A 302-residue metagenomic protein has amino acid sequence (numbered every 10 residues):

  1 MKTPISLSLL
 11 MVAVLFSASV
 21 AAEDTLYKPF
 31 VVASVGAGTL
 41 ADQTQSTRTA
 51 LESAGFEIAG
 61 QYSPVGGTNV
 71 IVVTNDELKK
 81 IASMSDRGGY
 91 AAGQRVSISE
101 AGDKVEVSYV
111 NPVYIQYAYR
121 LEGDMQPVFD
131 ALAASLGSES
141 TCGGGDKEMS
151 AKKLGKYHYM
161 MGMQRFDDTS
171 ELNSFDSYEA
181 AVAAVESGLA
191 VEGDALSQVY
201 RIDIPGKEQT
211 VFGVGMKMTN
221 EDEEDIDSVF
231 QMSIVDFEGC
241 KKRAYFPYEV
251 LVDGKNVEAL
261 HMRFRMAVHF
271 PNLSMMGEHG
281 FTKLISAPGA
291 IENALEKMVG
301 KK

Functional and structural regions predicted by a protein language model:
M1-S8: Bacterial N-terminal signal peptides that target proteins for export
S17-S19: N-terminal signal peptide c-region/cleavage motif recognized by signal peptidases
E23-V65, S140-G215: Terminal, regulation- and interaction-focused segments at domain boundaries
Q43, T47, D124-V128, L132 (+4 more regions): Stable alpha-helical elements in mature extracytoplasmic
N69-N111: Mid-chain, structured segments of secreted extracytoplasmic proteins
S97, Q198-R201, F246-L251: Short, surface-exposed beta-strand/loop micro-motifs that present aromatic residues
V107-E148: Hydrophobic alpha-helical segments and helix pairs
K207-K302: A cross-kingdom marker for long, charged
